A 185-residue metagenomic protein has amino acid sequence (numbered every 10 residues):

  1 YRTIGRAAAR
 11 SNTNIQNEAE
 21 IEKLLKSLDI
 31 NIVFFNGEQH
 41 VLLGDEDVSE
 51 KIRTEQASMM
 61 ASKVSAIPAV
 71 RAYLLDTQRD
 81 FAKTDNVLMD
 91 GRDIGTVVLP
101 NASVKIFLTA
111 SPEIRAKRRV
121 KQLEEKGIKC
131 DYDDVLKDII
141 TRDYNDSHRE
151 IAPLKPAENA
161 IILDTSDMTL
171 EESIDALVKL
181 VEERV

Functional and structural regions predicted by a protein language model:
Y1, E18, I67-L75, E113-A116 (+2 more regions): Amphipathic alpha-helical transducer elements in NTP-driven molecular machines
Y1, G5-A8, E22, S58-S62 (+5 more regions): Conserved protein kinase catalytic domain
Y1-E55: N-terminal phosphate/diphosphate-binding loop that engages ATP/GTP or pyrophosphate donors across diverse enzyme folds
A9-R10, E124, Y144, E182-E183: Non-catalytic alpha-helical coupling and interface elements of nucleotide-dependent molecular machines and regulators
V33, Q78-D85, R92, T96-V97 (+2 more regions): Small-molecule kinase domains that catalyze NTP-dependent phosphoryl transfer to phosphate-bearing small molecules
S49-S58, S65-K126: ATP-dependent NMP and nucleoside kinases share a basic, alpha-helical "lid"
A176-R184: C-terminal alpha-helix
